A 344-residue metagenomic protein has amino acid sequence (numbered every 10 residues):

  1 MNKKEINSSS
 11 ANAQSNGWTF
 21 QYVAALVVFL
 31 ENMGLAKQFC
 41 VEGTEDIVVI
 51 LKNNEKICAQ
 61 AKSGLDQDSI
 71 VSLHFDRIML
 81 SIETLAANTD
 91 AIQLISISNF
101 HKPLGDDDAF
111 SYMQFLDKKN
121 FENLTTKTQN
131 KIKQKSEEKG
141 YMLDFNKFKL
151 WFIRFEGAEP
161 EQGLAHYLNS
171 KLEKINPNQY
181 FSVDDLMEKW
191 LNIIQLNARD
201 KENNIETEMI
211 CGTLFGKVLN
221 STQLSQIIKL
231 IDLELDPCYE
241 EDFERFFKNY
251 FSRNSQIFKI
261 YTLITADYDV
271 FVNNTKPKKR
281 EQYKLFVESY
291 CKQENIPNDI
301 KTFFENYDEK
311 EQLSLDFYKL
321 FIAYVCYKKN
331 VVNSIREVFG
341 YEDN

Functional and structural regions predicted by a protein language model:
M1-N12, G64-Y318, V331-I335, F339: Acidic metal-coordinating catalytic centers involved in nucleic-acid phosphodiester chemistry
S15, T19-E83: Catalytic centers of nucleases
Q21-L30, D316-G340: Short, hydrophobic/amphipathic alpha-helical patches that form generic packing surfaces within helical domains
